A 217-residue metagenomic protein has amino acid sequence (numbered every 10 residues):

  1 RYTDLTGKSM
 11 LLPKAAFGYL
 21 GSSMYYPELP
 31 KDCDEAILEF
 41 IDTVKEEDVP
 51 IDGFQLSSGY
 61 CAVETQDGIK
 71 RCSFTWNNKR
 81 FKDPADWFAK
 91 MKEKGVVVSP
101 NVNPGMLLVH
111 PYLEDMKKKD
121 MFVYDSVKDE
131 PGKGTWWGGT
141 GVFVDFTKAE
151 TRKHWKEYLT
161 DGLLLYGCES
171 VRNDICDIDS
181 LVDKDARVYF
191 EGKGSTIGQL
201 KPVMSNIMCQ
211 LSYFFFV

Functional and structural regions predicted by a protein language model:
R1-G53, F74, N78, F88-K90 (+1 more regions): Carbohydrate-recognition beta-sandwich/jelly-roll modules in extracellular/periplasmic carbohydrate-active proteins
P50-V217: Aromatic- and carboxylate-enriched substrate-binding clefts and catalytic-loop regions of carbohydrate-active enzymes
